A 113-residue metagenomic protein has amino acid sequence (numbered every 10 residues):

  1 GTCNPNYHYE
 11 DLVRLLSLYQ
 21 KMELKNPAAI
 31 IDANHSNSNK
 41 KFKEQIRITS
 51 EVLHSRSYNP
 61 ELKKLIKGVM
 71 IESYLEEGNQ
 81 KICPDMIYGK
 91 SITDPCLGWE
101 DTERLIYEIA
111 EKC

Functional and structural regions predicted by a protein language model:
G1-C113: Expand to "…catalyze enediolate/carbanion chemistry for C-C bond making/breaking, isomerization, decarboxylation
